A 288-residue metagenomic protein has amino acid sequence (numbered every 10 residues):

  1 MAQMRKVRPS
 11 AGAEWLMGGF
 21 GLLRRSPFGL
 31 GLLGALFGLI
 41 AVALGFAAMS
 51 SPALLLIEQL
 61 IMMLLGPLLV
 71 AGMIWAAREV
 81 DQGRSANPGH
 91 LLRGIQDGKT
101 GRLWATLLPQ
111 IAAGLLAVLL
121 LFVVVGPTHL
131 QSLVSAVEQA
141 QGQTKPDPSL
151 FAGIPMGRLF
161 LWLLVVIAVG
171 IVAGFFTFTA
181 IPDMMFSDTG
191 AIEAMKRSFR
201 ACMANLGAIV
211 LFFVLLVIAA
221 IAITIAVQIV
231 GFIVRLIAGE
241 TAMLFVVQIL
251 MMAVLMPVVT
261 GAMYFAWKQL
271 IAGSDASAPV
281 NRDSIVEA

Functional and structural regions predicted by a protein language model:
M1-A288: Hydrophobic alpha-helical membrane segments
